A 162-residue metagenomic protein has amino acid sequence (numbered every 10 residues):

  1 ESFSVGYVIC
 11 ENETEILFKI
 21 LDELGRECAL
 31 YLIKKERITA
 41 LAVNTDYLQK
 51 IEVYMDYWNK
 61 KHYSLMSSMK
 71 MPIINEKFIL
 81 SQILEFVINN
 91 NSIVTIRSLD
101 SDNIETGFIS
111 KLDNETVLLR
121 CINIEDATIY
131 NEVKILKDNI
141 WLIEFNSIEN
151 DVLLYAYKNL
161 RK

Functional and structural regions predicted by a protein language model:
E1-F3, D22-D102, N123-K162: Short glycine-rich, low-complexity segments
F3-C10, E105-K111: Short beta-strand-centered aromatic/proline hotspots
V8-L24: N-terminal beta-strand/beta-hairpin edge segment
E11-I16, V43-D46, L112-V117, F145-I148: Short, conserved beta-turn/loop elements at beta-strand boundaries and strand-helix junctions
I16, C28, T106, V117 (+1 more regions): Short acidic, gly/pro-rich beta-turn/loop elements at beta-sheet edges and active-site/ligand-binding grooves
L99, I109-N114: Basic (Lys/Arg-enriched) interaction patch that binds polyanionic ligands
